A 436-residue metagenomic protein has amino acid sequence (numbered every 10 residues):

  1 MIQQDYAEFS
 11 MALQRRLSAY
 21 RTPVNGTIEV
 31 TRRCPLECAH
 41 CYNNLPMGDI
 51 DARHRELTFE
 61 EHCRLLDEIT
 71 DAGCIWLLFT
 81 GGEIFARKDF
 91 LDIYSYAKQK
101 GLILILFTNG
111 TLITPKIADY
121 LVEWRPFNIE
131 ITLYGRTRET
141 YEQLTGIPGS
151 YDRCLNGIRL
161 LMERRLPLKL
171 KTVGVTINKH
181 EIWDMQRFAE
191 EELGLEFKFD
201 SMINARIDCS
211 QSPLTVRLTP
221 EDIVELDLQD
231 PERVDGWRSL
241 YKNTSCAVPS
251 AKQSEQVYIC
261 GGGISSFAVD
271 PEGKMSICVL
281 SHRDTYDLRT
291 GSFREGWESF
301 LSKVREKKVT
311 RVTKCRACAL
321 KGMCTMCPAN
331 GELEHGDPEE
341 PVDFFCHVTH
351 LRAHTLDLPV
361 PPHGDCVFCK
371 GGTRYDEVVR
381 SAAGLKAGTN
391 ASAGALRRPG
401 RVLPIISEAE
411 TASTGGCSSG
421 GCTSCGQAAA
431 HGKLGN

Functional and structural regions predicted by a protein language model:
M1, E123-W124, T132-S276, L280 (+1 more regions): Radical SAM enzyme [4Fe-4S]-AdoMet core and its adjacent flexible, acidic and glycine-rich loops/tails across
M1-N128, L226: Conserved alpha-helical substructure of the radical SAM core
M1-T27, A383-C417, C425: N-terminal [4Fe-4S]-dependent radical SAM core
A19, T27, D208, S212-T215 (+2 more regions): Accessory C-terminal segments flanking Radical SAM cores
P35-N43, T313-N330, G415-Q427: Local cysteine-cluster metal-coordination motifs and their immediate loop/turn environment, predominantly Fe-S cluster
E37, G73, R125, L166-P167 (+3 more regions): Short loop/turn motifs at secondary-structure junctions
I50-R53, C327-E339, D357-P361, G432-N436: Short cysteine/histidine-rich zinc-coordinating motifs and their immediately flanking basic loops
L65-T80, D343-E408: Short Fe-S-cluster ligation motifs
